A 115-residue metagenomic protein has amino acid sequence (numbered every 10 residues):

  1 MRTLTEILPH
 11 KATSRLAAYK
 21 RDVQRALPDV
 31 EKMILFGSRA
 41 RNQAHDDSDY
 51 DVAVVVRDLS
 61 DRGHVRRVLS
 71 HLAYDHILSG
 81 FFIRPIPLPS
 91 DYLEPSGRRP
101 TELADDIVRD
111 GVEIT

Functional and structural regions predicted by a protein language model:
M1-K32, A40-D46, V56-T115: Catalytic core of pol beta-like nucleotidyltransferases
Y50-D51: Structural signature of the urease/amidohydrolase superfamily beta/alpha-barrel
